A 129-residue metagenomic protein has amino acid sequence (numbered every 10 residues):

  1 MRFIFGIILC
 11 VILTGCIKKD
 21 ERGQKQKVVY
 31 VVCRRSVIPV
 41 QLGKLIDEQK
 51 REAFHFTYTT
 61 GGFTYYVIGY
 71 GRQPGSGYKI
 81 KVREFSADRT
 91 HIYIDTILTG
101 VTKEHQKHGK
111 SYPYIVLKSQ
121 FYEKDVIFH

Functional and structural regions predicted by a protein language model:
M1-T14: Sec-dependent bacterial lipoprotein signal peptides
G15-H129: Exposed, flexible binding/inhibitory loops of compact, secreted disulfide-stabilized domains
